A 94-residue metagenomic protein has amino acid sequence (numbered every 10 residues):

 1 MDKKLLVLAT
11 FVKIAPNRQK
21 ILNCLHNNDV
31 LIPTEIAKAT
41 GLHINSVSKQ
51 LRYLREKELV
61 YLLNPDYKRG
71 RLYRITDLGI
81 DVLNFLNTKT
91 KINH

Functional and structural regions predicted by a protein language model:
M1-K20: Short alpha-helical segments that sit at the start of domains
P16, N28-I32: Short capping segments at the starts of secondary-structure elements
Q19-N23, D81: Pre-recognition alpha-helix immediately N-terminal to the DNA-recognition helix within helix-turn-helix or winged-helix
N23, P33-T34, R52: Residues within the helices of the helix-turn-helix
N27, L72-H94: Conserved segment of winged-helix/HTH DNA-binding domains
E35-A39: A short acidic, leucine-rich amphipathic alpha-helix
N45: Key DNA-contact positions within bacterial/archaeal DNA-binding proteins
K57-Y67, R74: Beta-hairpin "wing" of winged helix-turn-helix
